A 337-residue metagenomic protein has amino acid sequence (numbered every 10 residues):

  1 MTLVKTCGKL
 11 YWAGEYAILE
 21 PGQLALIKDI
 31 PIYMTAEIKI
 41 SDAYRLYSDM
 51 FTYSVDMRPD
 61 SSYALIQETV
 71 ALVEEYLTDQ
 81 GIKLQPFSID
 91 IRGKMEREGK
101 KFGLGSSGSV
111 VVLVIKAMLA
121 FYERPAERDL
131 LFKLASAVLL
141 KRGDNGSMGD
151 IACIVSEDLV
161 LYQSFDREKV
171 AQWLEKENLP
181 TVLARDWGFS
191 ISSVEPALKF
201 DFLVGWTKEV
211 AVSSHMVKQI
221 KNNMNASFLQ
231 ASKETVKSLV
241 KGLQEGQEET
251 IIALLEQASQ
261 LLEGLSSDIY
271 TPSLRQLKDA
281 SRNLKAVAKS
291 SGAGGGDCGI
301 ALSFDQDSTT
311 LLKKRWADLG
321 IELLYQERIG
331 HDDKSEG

Functional and structural regions predicted by a protein language model:
T2-A13, A17-E20, I27-D79, K83 (+5 more regions): C-terminal nucleotide
L84-S88: Residues at or immediately flanking beta-strands
D90-G93: Hydrophobic alpha-helical hairpins/lids featuring a short glycine-rich hinge
F102-P125, D158: DPxDG-like acidic metal-binding loop motif
L104-S106, A288-G295: Short glycine/threonine-rich catalytic loop with a Thr-x-Gly-x-Asp
I115, G299-I300: Short hydrophobic alpha-helical segments that form membrane-spanning helices or hydrophobic packing faces of helical
R128-D129: A sequence/structural signal of beta-propeller blade repeats
